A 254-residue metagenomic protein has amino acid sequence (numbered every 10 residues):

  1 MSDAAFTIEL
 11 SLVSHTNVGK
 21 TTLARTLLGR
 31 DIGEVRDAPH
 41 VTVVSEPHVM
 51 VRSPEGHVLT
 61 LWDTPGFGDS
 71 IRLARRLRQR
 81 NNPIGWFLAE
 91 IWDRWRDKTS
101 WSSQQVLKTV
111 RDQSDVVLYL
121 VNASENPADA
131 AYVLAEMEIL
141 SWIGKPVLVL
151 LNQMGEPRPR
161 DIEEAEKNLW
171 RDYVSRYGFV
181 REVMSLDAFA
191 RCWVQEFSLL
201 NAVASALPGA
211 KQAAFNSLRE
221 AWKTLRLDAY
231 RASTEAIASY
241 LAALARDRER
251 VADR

Functional and structural regions predicted by a protein language model:
M1-G19, V116, E138, W142-K145 (+2 more regions): Non-catalytic alpha-helical scaffolds
M1-W86, I91: Conserved G1/Walker A P-loop phosphate-binding module
D31-I32, D69-R72, A128, R158 (+1 more regions): Conserved protein kinase catalytic core
R78-E182: Conserved C-terminal guanine-recognition region of P-loop GTPase G domains, centered on the G4
Q153-L225: Canonical P-loop GTPase G-domain recognition
